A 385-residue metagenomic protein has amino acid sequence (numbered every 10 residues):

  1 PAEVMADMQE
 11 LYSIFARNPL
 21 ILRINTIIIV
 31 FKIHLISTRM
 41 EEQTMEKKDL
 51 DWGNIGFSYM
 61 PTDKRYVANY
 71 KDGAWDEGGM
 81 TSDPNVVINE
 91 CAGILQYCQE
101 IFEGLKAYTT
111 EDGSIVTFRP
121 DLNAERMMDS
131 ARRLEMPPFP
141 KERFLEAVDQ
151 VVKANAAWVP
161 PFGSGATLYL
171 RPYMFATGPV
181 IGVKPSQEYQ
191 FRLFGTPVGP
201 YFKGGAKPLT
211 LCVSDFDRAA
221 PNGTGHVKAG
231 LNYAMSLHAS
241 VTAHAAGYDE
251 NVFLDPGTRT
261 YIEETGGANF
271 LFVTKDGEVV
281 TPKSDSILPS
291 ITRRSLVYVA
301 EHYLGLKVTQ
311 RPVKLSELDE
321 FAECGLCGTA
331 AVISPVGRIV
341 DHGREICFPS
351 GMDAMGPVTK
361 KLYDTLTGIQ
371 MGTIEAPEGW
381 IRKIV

Functional and structural regions predicted by a protein language model:
V4, I14-F15: Residue-level detector of alpha-helical hydrophobic segments embedded in or interacting with membranes
V4-M5, I27: Short, low-complexity, intrinsically disordered N-terminal modules that encode targeting/processing signals
M5-M8, M40: Methionine residue identity
Y12-I14, I21-E41: Short, positively charged and aromatic/hydrophobic N-terminal segments
M40-V151, Y173, V180-V385: Helix-start/capping segments and mature chain N-termini
E142, V151-G165: Charged, gly/pro-rich active-site loop segments
G163-R171, F175: Extended, Lys/Arg-enriched charged tracts that mediate electrostatic binding to polyanionic substrates
